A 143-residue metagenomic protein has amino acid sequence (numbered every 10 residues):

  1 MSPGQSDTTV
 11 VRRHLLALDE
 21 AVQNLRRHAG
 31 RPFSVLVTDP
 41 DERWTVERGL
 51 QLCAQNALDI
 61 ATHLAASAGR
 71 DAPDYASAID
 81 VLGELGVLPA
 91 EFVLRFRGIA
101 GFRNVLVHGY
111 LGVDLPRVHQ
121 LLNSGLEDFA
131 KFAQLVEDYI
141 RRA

Functional and structural regions predicted by a protein language model:
M1-A143: Solvent-exposed interaction patches of small proteins and small membrane subunits
